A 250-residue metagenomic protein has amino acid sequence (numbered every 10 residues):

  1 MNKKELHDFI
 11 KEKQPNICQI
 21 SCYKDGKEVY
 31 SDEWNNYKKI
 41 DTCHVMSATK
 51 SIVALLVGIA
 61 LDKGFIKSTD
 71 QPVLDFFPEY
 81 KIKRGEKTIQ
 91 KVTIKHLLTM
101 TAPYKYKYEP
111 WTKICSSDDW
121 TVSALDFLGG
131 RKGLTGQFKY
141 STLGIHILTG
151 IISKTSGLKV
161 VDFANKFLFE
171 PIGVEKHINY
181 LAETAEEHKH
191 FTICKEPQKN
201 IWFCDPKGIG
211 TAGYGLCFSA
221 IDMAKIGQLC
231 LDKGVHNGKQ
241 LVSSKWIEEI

Functional and structural regions predicted by a protein language model:
K4-K13, K38-T49, L55-Y140: Active-site-proximal loop and beta-strand segments within enzyme catalytic domains
H7-K38: A short, well-structured edge-of-sheet supersecondary motif
G26, M46-F65, L97, F138-F169 (+1 more regions): Alpha-helical scaffold elements that line and support the substrate/ligand-binding pocket of soluble hydrolases
D32, V122-G130, P197-K207: The feature captures the short pre-catalytic strand/loop hairpin that immediately precedes and shapes the active-site
K39, K107-A185, I209-I221: Catalytic-site signature segments of enzymes, centered on catalytic residues
K63-A102, T155-G213, F218, K245: Active-site helix/loop module of the DD-peptidase/beta-lactamase fold, centered on the serine-lysine SxxK catalytic
K107-Y108, K233-K239: Substrate-binding/catalytic groove segments of enzymes that remodel or degrade extracellular structural polymers
L216, N237-I250: A penicillin-recognizing enzyme superfamily signal
